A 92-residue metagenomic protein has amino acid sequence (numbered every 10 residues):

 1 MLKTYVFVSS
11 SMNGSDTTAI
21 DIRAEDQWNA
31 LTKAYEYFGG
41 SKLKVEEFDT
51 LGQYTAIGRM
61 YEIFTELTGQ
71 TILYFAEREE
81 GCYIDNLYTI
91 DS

Functional and structural regions predicted by a protein language model:
M1, Y35-E36: Intrinsic low-complexity, intrinsically disordered segments enriched in polar/basic residues
M1-T17: Short aromatic-glycine-(Arg/Gly/Cys) micro-motifs in beta-strand/loop hairpins
G14-D26: A short, exposed loop/beta-hairpin motif centered on an aromatic-Gly-Thr core
R23-Q27, T50-Q53: Intrinsic-disorder-associated interaction segments
A24-N29, G40-K42: Short, low-complexity, polar/charged sequence segments that are solvent-exposed and flexible
A30-A34: Short amphipathic, charge-patterned alpha-helical segments
E36-S92: Short, mixed-charge low-complexity intrinsically disordered segments
